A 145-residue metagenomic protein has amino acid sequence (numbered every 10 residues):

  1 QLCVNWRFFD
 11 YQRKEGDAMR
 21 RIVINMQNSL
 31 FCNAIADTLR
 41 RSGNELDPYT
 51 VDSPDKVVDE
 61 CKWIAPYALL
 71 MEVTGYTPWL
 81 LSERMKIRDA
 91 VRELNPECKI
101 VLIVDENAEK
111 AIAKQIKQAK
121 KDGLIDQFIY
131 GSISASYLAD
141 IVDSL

Functional and structural regions predicted by a protein language model:
Q1-A18: Short, Lys/Arg-enriched N-terminal segments with co-localized hydrophobic residues within the first ~10-30 amino acids
N25-M26: Conserved acidic carboxylate
S29-T50: Two-component/phosphorelay signaling modules centered on CheY-like receiver
D52-A68, Y76-P78: Acidic, metal-coordinating helix/loop segments flanking the phosphotransfer/catalytic sites of two-component signaling
K62-I64, A90-E97: Conserved phosphotransfer cores of two-component systems
L69-L94, V104-N107: Conserved phosphotransfer microenvironments
L81-S82, K86, L102-Q127: Alpha4 helix (beta4-alpha4-beta5 surface) of REC/receiver domains from two-component response regulators
Y130-V142: C-terminal output helix
